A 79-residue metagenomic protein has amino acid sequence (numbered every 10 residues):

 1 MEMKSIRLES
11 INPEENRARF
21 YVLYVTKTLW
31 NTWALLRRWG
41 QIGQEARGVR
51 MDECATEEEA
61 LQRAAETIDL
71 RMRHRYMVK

Functional and structural regions predicted by a protein language model:
M1, A46-K79: Mixed-charge, Lys/Arg-enriched low-complexity segments
M1-A34: Short N-terminal "domain-start" leader segments that mark the transition from disordered tails or signal peptides into
R7, R19, R37-R38, R63 (+1 more regions): Basic side chains
I11-E15, G40-Q41, L70-H74: A broad, low-specificity signal for short, low-complexity segments enriched in glycine/proline and polar/charged
L23-D52, A65, M77: Short aromatic-glycine-(Arg/Gly/Cys) micro-motifs in beta-strand/loop hairpins
